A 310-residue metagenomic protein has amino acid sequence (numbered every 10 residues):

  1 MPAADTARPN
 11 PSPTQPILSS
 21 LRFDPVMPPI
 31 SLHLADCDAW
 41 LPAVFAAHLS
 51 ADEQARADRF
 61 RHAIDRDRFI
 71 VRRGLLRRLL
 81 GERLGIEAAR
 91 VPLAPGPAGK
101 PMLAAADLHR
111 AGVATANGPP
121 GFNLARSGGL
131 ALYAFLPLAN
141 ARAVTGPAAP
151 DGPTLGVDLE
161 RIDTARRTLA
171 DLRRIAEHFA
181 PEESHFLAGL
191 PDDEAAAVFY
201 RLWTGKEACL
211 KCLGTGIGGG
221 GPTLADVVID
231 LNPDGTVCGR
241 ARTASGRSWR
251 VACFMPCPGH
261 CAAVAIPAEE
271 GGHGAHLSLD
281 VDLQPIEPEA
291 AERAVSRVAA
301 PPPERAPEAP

Functional and structural regions predicted by a protein language model:
P2-P310: Core catalytic alpha/beta fold that binds nucleotide/phospho-ligands
